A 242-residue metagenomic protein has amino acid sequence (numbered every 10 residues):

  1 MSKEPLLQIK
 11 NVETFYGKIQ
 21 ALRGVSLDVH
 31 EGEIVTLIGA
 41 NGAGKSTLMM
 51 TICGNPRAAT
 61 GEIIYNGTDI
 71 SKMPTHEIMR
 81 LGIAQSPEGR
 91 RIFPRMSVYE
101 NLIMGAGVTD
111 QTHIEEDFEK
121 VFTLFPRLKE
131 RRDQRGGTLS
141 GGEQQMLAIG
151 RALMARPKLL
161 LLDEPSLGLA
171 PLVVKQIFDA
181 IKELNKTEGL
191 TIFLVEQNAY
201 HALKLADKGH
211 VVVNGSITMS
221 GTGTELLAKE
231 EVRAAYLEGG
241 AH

Functional and structural regions predicted by a protein language model:
S2-H242: Glycine-rich phosphate-binding loops of nucleotide-dependent enzymes
